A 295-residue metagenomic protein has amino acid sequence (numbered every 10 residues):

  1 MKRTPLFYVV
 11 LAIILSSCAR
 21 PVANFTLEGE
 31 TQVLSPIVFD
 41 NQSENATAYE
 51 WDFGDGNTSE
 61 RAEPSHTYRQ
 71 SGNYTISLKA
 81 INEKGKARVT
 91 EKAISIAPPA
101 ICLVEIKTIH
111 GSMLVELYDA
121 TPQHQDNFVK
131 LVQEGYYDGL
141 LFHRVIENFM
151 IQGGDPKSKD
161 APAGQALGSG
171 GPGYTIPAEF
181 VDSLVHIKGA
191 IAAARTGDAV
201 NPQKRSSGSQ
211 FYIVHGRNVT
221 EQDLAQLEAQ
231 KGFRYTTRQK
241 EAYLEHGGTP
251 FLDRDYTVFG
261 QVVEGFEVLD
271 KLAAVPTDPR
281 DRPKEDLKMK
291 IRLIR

Functional and structural regions predicted by a protein language model:
M1-T26: Bacterial Sec-dependent N-terminal signal peptides
F7-V10, Q42-S43, G54-S59, K84 (+1 more regions): Intrinsic disorder/low-complexity detector
Y8-V10, T47, G216: A ubiquitous, low-specificity "background" feature that marks scattered single residues across proteins without
C18-R20, Q32-V38, E44, S65 (+1 more regions): Cyclophilin-like peptidyl-prolyl cis-trans isomerases
N24-E28, F53-G54: Surface-exposed, proline-enriched loop/turn segments that connect beta strands in immunoglobulin-like
A48-H66: Surface-exposed, flexible coil segments in extracellular/virion-facing regions
